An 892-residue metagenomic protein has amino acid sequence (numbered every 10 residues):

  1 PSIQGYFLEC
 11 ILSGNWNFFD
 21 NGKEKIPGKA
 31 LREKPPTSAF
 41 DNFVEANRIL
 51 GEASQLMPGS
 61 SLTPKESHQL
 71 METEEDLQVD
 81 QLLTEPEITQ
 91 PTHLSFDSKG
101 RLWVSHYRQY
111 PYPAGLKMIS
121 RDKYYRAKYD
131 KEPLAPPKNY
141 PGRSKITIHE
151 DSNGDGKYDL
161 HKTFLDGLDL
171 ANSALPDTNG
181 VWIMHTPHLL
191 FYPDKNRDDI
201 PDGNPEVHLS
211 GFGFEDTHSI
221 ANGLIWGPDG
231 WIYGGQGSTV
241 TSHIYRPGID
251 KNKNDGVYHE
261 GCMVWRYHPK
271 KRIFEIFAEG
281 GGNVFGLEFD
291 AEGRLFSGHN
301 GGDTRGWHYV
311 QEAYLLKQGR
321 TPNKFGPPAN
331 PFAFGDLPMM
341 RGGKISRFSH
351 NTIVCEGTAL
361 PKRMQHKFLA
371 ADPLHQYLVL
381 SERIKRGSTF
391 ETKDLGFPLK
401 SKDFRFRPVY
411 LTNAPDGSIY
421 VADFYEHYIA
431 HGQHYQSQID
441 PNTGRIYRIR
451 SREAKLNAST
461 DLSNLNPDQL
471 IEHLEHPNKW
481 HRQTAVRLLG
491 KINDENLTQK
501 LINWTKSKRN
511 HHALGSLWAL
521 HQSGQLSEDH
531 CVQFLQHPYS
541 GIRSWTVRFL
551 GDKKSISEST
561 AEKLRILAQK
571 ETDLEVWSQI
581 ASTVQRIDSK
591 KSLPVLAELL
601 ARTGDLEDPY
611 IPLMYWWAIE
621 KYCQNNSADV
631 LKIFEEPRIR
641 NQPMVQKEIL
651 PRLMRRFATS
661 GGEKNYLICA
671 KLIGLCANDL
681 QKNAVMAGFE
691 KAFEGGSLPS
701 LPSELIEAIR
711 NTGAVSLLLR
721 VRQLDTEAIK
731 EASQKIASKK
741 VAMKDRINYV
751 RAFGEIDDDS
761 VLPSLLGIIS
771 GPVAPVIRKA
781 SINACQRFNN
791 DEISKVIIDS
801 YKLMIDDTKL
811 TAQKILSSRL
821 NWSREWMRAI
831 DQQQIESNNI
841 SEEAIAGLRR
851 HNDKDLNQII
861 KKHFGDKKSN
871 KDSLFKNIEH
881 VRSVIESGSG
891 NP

Functional and structural regions predicted by a protein language model:
P1-A39: Extracellular glycan-modifying ectodomains
S2-I3, P36-A39, Y125, L160 (+6 more regions): A general marker of short, structured functional hotspots
C10, E33-I471, K479, V486 (+3 more regions): Beta-propeller blade termini and top-face loops
A422, Q436-S437, P441-G444, I449-N891: Long, ordered, helix-rich scaffold segments
